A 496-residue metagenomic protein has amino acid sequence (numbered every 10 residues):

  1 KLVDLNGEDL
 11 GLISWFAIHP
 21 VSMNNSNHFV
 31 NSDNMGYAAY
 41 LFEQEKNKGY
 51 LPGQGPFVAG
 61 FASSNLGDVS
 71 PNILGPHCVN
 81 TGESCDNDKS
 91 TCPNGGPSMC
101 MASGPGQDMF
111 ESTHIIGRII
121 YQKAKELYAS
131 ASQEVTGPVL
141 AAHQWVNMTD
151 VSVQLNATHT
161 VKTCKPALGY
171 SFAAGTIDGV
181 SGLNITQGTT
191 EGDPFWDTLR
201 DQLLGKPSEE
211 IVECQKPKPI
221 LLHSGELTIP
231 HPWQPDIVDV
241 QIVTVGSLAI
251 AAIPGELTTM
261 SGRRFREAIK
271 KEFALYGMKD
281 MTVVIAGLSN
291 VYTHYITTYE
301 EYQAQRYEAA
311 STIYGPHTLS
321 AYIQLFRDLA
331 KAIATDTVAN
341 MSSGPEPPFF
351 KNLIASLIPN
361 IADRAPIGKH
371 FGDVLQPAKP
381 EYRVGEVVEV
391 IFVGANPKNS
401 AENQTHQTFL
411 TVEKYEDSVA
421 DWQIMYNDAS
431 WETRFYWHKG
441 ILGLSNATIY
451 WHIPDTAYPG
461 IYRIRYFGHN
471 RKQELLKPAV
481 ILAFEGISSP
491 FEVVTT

Functional and structural regions predicted by a protein language model:
K1-T496: Non-catalytic substrate/cofactor recognition surfaces at enzyme active-site rims
